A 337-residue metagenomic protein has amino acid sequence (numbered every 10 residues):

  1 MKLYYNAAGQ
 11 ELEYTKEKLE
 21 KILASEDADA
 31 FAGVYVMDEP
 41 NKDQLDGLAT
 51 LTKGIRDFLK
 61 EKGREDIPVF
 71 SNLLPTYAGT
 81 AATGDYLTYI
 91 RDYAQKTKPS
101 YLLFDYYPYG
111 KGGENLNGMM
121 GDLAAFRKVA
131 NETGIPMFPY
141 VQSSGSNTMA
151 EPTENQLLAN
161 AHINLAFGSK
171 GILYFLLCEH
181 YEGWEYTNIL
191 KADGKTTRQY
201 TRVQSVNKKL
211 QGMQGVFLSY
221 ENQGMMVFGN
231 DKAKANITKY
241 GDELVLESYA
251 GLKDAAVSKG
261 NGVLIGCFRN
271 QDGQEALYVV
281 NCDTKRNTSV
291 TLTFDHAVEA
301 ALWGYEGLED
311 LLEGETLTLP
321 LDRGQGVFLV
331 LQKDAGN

Functional and structural regions predicted by a protein language model:
M1-A297, A301-A335: Glycan-processing catalytic domains of CAZymes
